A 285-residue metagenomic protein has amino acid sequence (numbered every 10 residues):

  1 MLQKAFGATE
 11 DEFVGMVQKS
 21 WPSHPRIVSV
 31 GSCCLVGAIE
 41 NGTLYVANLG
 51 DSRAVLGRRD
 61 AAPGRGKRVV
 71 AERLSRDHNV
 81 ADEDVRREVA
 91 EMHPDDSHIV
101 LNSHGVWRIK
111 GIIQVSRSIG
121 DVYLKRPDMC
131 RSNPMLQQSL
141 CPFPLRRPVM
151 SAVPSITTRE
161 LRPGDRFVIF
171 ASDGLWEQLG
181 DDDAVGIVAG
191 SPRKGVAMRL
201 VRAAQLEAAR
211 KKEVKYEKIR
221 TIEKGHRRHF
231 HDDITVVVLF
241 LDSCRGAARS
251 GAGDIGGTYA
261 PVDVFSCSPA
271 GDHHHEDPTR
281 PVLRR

Functional and structural regions predicted by a protein language model:
M1-R285: PP2C/PPM-type serine/threonine phosphatase catalytic core, specifically the conserved beta-strand-loop-alpha-helix
